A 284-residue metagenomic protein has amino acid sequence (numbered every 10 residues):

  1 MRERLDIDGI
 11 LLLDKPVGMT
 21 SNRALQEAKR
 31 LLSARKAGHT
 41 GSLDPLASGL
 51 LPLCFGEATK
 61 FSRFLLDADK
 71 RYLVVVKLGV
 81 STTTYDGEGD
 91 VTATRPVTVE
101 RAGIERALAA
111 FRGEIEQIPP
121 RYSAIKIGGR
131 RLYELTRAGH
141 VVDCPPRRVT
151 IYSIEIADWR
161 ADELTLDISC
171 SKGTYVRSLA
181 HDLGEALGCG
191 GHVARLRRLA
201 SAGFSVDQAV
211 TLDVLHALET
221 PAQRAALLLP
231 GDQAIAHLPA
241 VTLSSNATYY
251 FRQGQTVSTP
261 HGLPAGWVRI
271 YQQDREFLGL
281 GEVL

Functional and structural regions predicted by a protein language model:
M1-H39, L43, A47, A102 (+4 more regions): Accessory RNA 3′-end/elbow-binding domains used by RNA modification enzymes
G18, G56-K60, S81: Short, charged/polar surface micro-motifs in flexible loops or helix N-caps
R30-A34, S48, P52-F55, V141-G173 (+1 more regions): The conserved catalytic core of RNA pseudouridine synthases
K36-L66, E134, A138: Glycine/acidic-rich beta-strand-loop module
L53, V74, G129, L179 (+2 more regions): Residue-level signal for inorganic ion chemistry
R63-L78, V142-I156: Structural signature of FAD isoalloxazine-binding scaffolds in flavoprotein oxidoreductases
F64-Q117: Acidic, low-complexity central loop/insert segments
S123, I127-Y152: Extended alpha-helical targeting/anchoring segments, especially N-terminal organellar/secretory targeting helices
